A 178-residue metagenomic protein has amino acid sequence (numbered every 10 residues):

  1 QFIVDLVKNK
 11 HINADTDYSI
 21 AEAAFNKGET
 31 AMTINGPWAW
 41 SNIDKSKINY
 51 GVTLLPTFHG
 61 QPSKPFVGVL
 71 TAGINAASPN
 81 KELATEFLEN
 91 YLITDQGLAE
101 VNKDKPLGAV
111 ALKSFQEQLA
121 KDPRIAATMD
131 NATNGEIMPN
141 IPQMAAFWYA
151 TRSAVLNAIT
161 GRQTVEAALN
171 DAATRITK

Functional and structural regions predicted by a protein language model:
Q1, T57-P65, S114-A120: Short, solvent-exposed loop/beta-turn-alpha elements that line the ligand-binding surface or hinge of extracytoplasmic
Q1-I43, E82, A168: Extracytoplasmic ligand-binding clamshell segments of periplasmic binding protein
F2, A150-G161: Solvent-exposed, amphipathic alpha-helical segments
D5-I12, D44-K105, T160-Q163: Extracytoplasmic/periplasmic substrate-recognition and gating elements
S19, S78-E82, I141-Y149, Q163-E166: Soluble non-cytosolic domains of exported or imported proteins
F25, V165-I176: Short, well-structured alpha-helical segments that form the helix of a local strand-helix-strand
T53, V101-A150, N157: Long, aromatic- and glycine/proline-rich binding clefts that accommodate carbohydrate-like moieties
